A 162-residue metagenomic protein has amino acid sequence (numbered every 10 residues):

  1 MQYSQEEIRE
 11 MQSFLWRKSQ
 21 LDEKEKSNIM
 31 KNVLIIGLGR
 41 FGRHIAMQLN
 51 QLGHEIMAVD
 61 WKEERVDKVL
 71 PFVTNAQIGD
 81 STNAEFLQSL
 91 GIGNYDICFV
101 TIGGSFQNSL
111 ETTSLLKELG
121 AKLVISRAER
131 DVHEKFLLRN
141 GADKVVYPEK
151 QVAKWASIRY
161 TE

Functional and structural regions predicted by a protein language model:
Q2-E162: Cytosolic regulatory regions of ion transport systems
